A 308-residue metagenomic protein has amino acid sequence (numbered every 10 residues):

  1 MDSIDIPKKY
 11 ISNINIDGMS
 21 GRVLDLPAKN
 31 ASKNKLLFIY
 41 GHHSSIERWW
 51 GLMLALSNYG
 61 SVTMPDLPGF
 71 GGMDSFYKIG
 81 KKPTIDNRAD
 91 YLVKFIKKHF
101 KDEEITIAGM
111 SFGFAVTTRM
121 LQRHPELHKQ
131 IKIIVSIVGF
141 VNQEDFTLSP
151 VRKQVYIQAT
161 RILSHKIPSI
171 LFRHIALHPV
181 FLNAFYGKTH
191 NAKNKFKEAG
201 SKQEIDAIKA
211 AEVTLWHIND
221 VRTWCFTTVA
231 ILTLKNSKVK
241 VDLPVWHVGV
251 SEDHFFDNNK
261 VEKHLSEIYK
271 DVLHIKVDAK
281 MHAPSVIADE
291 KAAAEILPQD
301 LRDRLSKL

Functional and structural regions predicted by a protein language model:
M19-S75: Conserved HGGG/HGGXW glycine-rich cap/lid loop of the alpha/beta-hydrolase fold
M64-M110, L127: Active-site loop/oxyanion-hole signature of alpha/beta-hydrolase fold enzymes
G109-T117: Gly/Ala-rich beta-loop-alpha elbow adjacent to hydrolase catalytic centers
K129-I170: Flexible "cap/lid" loop of the alpha/beta hydrolase fold
K202-K235: Hydrophobic, aromatic-rich cap/lid helix
V241, H247-V250: Short beta-strand/loop motif that positions the catalytic acidic residue of the alpha/beta-hydrolase fold
S251-F256: Acidic catalytic loop of the alpha/beta-hydrolase fold
Y269-L308: Catalytic active-site module of serine/aspartate enzymes centered on a nucleophile-bearing elbow/loop
